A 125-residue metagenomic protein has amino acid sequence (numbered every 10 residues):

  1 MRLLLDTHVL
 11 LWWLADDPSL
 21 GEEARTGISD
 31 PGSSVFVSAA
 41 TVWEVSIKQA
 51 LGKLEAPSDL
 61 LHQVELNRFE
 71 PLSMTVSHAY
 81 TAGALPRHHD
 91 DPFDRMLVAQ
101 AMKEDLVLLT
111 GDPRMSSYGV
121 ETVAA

Functional and structural regions predicted by a protein language model:
M1-V37, A50-H62, E104, P113-S117: Short, well-structured N-terminal submotif of metal-dependent ribonuclease cores
W12-W13, K48-Q49, L85-P86, Q100: A generic structural signal for short
V37-S38, M74: Short glycine/serine/threonine-enriched helix-capping/active-site loop that flanks the nucleotide-sugar donor pocket
V45: Phosphate/NTP-binding elements of NTP-utilizing enzymes
K48, E65-R68: Helix-loop "lid/cap" segments that line or gate small-molecule binding pockets
P57-L61, F69-R114, V120-A125: Active-site neighborhoods of divalent-metal-dependent phosphate/nucleic-acid chemistry enzymes
